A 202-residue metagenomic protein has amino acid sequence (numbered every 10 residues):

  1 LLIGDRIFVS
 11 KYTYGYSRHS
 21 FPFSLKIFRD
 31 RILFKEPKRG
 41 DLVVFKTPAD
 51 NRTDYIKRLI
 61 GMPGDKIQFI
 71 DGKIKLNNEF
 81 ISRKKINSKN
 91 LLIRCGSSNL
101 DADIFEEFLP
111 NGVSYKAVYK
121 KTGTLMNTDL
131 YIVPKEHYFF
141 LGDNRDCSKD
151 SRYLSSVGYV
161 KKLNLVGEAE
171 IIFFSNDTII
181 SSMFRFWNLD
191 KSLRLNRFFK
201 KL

Functional and structural regions predicted by a protein language model:
I3-L202: Soluble "head" domains of membrane/secretory-pathway proteins
